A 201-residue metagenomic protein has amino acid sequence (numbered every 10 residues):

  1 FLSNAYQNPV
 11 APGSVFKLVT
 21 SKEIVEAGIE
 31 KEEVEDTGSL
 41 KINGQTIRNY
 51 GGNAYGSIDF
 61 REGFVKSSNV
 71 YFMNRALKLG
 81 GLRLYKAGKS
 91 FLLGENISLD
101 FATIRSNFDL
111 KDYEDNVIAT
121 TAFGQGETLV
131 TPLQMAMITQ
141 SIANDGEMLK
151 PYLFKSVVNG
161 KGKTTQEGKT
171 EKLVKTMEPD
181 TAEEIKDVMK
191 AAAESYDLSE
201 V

Functional and structural regions predicted by a protein language model:
F1-S14, V19-V201: Beta-lactam-recognizing serine transpeptidase/beta-lactamase-like catalytic domain environment
